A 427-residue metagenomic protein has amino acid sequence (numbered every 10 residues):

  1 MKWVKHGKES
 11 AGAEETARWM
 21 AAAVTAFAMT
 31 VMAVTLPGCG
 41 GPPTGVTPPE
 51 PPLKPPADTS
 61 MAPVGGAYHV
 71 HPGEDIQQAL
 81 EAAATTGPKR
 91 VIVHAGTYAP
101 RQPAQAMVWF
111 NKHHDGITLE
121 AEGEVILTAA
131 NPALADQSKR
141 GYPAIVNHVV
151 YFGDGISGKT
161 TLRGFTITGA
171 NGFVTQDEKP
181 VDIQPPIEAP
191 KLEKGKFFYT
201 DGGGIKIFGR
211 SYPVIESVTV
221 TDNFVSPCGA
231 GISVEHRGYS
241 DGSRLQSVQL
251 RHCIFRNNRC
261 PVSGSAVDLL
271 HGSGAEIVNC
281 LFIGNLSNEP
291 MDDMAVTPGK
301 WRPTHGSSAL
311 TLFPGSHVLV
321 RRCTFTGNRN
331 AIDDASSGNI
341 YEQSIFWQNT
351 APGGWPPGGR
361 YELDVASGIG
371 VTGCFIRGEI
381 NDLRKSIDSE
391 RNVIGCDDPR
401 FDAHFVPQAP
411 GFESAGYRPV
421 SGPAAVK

Functional and structural regions predicted by a protein language model:
M1-W19: N-terminal secretory signal peptides that target proteins for export/translocation
P37-G38: C-terminal motif of bacterial Sec signal peptides marking the signal peptidase cleavage site
G45-G66, P132-D136, R140, A144 (+1 more regions): Acidic, glycine- and Ser/Thr-rich low-complexity intrinsically disordered tracts in extracellular/secreted proteins
S60-H94, A99-P100, W109, G416-A425: Acidic Gly/Asp/Thr-rich repetitive segments characteristic of extracellular carbohydrate-active and adhesion proteins
Q77, E81-T86, A99-T118, I126-R163 (+3 more regions): Extracellular beta-strand-rich solenoid/capping regions of secreted or surface-exposed proteins that bind or remodel
V93, P100, F110, A121 (+12 more regions): Extracellular beta-strand solenoids
M107, N147-V149, F173-V174, G195 (+9 more regions): Structural detector of coil-to-beta-strand junctions
A121-E124, K159-N171, E193, S211-S226 (+9 more regions): Right-handed parallel beta-helix
